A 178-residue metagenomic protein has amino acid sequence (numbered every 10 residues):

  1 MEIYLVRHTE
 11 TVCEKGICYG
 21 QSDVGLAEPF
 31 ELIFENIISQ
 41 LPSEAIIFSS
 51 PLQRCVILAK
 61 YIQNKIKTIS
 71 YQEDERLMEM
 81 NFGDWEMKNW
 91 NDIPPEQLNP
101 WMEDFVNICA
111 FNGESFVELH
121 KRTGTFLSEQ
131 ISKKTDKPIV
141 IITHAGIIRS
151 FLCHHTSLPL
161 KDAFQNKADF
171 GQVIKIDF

Functional and structural regions predicted by a protein language model:
I3, D136-I142, V173: Residue-level preference for the first positions of well-ordered beta-strands
I3-I69: Active-site-proximal alpha-helix that buttresses catalytic centers in soluble enzyme cores
L5-T9, I142-I147: Histidine-centered catalytic micro-motifs
Q40-S43, Q130-P138: Glycine-rich phosphate-binding loop signature in dinucleotide/nucleotide-binding domains
S49-S50, K121, I142-T143: Short beta-strand scaffold positions
K65-R122: Phosphate-handling substructures
A145-R149, Q172-I174: GST superfamily/GST-like fold recognition
L158-F178: Domain-level recognition of soluble alpha/beta enzyme cores, biased toward histidine phosphatases/phosphomutases
